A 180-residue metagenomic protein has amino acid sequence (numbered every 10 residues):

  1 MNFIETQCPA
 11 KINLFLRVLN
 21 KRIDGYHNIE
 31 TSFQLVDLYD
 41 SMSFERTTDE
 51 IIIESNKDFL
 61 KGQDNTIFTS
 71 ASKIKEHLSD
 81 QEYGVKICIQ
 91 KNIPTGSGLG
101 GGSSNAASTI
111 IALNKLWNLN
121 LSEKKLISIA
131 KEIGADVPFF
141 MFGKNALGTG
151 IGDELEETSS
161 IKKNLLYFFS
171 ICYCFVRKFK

Functional and structural regions predicted by a protein language model:
N2-Q7, F15-T31, L119-K180: ATP-dependent small-molecule kinase catalytic core of the GHMP/sugar-kinase superfamily and closely related
N2-Y83: N-terminal beta-alpha supersecondary unit
K11, N105, D136: Acidic active-site catalytic centers that drive phospho-/nucleotidyl reactions and related ester hydrolyses
E30, V85-S97: Short pre-catalytic strand/loop immediately N-terminal to key active-site residues, enriched for Gly-Thr
D58-N65, T69, P94, G100 (+2 more regions): Residues at secondary-structure transition points
E76-K86, A112-I129, I133: Phosphate-handling active-site elements
S97-L126, F139: DPxDG-like acidic metal-binding loop motif
